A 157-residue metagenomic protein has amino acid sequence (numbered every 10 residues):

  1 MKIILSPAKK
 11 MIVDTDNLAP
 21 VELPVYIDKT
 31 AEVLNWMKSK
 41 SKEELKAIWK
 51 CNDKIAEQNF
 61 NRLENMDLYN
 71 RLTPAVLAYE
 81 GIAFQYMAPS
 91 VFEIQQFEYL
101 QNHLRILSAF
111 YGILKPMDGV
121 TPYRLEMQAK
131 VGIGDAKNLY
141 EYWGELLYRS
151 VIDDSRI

Functional and structural regions predicted by a protein language model:
K2-K9, V21, G144, Y148 (+1 more regions): Secretory/exported precursors with cleavable N-terminal leaders
I4-V91: Active-site helix-to-loop segments that bind/position phosphate- or nucleotide-bearing substrates and donors across
P89-I157: Internal, well-folded beta-alpha domain core
